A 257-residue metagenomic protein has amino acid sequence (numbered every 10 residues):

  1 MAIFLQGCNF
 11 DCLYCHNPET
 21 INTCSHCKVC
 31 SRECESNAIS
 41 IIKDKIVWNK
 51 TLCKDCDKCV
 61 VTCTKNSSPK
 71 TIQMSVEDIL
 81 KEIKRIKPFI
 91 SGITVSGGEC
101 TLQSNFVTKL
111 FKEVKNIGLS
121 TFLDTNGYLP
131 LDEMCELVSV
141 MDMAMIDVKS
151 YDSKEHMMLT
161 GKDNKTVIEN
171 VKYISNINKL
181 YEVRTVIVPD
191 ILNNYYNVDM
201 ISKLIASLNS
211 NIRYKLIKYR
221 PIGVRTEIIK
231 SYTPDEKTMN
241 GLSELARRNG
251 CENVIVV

Functional and structural regions predicted by a protein language model:
F4-C15, I21-N37, K45-N66, E99: Cysteine-centered iron-sulfur cluster-binding motifs in ferredoxin-type domains/subunits of redox enzymes
C27, P69-I72, T160, N164 (+2 more regions): Flexible, glycine- and charge-enriched loops at secondary-structure boundaries
I39-I41, N66-T71, F106: Inter-heme linker and motif-flanking segments adjacent to c-type heme-binding CXXCH motifs in c-type cytochromes
L52, I72-D78: FAD-binding FR-type
E77-I228: Conserved AdoMet/S-adenosylmethionine-binding subsite of the radical SAM
N178-Y181, T238-V257: C-terminal accessory region of radical SAM enzymes
I217-Y219, P234-M239: Classical nucleotidyltransferase
